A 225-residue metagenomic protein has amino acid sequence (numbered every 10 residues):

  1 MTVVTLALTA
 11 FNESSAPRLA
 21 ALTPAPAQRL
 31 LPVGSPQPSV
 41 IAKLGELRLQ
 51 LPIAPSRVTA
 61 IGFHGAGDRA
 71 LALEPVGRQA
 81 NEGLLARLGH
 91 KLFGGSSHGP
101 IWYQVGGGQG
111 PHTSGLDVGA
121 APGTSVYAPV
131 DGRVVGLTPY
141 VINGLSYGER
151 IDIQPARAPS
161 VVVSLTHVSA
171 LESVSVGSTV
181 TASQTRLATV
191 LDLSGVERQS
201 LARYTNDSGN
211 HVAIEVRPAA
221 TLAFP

Functional and structural regions predicted by a protein language model:
M1-N12: Hydrophobic membrane-insertion alpha-helices, especially the h-region of bacterial N-terminal signal peptides
E13-R18, S208-N210: Conserved "turn/edge" positions that cap or connect secondary-structure elements within repeat/scaffolded domains
P17-E149, P159, A182-S183, D192-G195: Surface-exposed, glycine-biased beta-strand/turn segments
G119, Q154, T166: Residue-level detector of conserved, well-ordered beta-strand and adjacent loop positions that form binding/recognition
D131, P139, A156-A158, V168 (+1 more regions): Solvent-exposed coil/turn segments that connect beta secondary-structure elements in extracytoplasmic/periplasmic
S146-Q154, A170-P225: Conserved, short, structured surface segments that act as functional micro-motifs
I153-P155, V161-V162: Extended hydrophobic/aromatic segments used for targeting, binding, or gating
V162-L171: Beta-strand/loop nucleic-acid-binding surfaces
